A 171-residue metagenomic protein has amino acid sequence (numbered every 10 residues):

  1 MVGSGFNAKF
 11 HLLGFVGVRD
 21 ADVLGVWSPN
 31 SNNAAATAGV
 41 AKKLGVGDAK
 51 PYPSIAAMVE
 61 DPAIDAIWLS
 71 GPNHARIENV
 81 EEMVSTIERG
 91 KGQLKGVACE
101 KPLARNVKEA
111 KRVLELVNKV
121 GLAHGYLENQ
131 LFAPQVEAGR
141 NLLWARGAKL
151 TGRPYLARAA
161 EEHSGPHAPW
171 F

Functional and structural regions predicted by a protein language model:
M1-L44: N-terminal Rossmann-like dinucleotide-binding module
F10, A36, S54-A57, A66 (+4 more regions): Alpha-helical elements of Rossmann-like donor-binding domains used by nucleotide-donor carbohydrate transfer enzymes
L24, A49, A63-D65, K95 (+1 more regions): Conserved acidic residues
A34, N106-K108, H163-P169: A short beta-to-alpha transition loop/helix N-cap that caps and shapes the active-site region
A41-V46, V84-G96, A145-L150: Alpha-helix termini
D48-S54: Conserved SAM-binding strand-loop segment of SAM-dependent methyltransferases
V59, A66, P72, I77-L131: Beta-strand-loop-alpha-helix segment that lines the small-molecule cofactor/substrate pocket of alpha/beta enzymes
A123, Q130-F171: Predominantly a Rossmann-like dinucleotide-binding segment in NAD(P)-dependent oxidoreductases
